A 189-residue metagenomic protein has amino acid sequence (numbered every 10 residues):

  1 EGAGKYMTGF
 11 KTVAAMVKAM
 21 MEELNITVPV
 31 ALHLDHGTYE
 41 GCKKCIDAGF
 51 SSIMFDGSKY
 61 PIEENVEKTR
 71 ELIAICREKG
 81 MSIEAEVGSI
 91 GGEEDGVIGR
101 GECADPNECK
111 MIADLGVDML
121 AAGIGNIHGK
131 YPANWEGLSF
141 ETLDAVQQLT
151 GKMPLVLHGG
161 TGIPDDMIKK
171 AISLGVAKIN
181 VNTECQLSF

Functional and structural regions predicted by a protein language model:
E1-A3, F10-T27, H36-M153, D165-V176 (+2 more regions): Alpha/beta enzyme core
L157-G159: Thr-Gly-centered strand-to-loop micro-motif
